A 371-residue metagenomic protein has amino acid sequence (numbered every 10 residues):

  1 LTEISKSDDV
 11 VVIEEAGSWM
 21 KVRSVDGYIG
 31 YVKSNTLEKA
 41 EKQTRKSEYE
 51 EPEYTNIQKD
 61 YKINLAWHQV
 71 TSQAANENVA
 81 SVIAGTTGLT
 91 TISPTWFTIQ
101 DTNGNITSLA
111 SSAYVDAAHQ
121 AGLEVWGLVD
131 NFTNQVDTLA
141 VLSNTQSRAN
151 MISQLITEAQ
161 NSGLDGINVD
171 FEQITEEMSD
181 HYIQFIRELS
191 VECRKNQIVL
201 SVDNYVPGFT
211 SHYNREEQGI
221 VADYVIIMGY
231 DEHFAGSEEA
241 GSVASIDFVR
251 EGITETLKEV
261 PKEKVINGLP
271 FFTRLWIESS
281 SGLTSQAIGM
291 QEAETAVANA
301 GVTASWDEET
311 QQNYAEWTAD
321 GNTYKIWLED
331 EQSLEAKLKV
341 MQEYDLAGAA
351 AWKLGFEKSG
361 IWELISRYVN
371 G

Functional and structural regions predicted by a protein language model:
L1-S5, V11-E15, R23-K62: Boundary regions of SH3-family modules and the immediately adjacent low-complexity/disordered segments in eukaryotic
S47-E50, F271-K337, V369-G371: Glycan-binding loop/region signatures in secreted carbohydrate-active enzymes
W67-T71, P94-T98, L128-F132, D170-I174 (+5 more regions): Active-site-proximal beta-strand/loop segments in catalytic clefts of secreted hydrolases
E77-T102, L155-I167, K337-G348: Catalytic domains of carbohydrate-active enzymes, especially glycoside hydrolases
T91-F97, S112-A149, L155-S162, G166 (+1 more regions): Substrate-binding cleft and catalytic face of glycoside hydrolase catalytic domains, especially the flexible beta-alpha
I92, V169, L189, V225 (+3 more regions): Conserved, mostly hydrophobic/aromatic
S153, E176-N299: Substrate-binding surface in catalytic domains of secreted glycosidases
K337-G371: Acidic/aromatic/glycine-rich contiguous surface patches that form carbohydrate-binding/processing clefts and analogous
